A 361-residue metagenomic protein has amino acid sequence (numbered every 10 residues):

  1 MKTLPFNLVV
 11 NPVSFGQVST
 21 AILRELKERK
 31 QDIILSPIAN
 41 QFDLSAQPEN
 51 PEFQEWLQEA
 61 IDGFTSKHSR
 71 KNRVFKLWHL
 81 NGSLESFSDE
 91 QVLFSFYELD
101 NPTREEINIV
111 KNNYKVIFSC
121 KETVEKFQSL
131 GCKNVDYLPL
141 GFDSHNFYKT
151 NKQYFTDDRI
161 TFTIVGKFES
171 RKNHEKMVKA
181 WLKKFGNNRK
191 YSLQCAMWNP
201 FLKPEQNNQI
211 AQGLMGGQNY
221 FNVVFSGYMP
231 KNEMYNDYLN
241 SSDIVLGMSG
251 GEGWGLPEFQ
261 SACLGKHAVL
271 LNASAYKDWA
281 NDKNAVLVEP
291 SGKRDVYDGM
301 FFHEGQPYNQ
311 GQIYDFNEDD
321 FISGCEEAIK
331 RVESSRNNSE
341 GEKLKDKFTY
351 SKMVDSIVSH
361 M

Functional and structural regions predicted by a protein language model:
M1-K71: N-terminal pre-catalytic "stem/leader" segment of glycosyltransferase-like enzymes
L4, Y154-K172, V178-W181, L193-C195: Conserved donor-binding/catalytic core segment of Leloir-type glycosyltransferases
F42-F127, E233-M234: Extended catalytic core of nucleotide-activated donor transferases of GT-like folds
R104-E105, F142-R159: Acidic anion/phosphate-binding donor-loop and adjacent secondary structure in glycosyltransferase catalytic cores
E205-E233: Nucleotide-activated donor-binding/catalytic signature segment of Leloir-type glycosyltransferases, i.e., the conserved
G250: Aromatic "clamp/platform" in nucleotide-sugar-dependent glycosyltransferases that forms part of the donor/acceptor
H267-L270, V286-V288: Short hydrophobic beta-strand element within catalytic cores of glycosyltransferases and related nucleotide-activated
Q312-S323, K330-S359: A charged, aromatic-enriched C-terminal amphipathic alpha-helix characteristic of glycosyltransferases across folds
